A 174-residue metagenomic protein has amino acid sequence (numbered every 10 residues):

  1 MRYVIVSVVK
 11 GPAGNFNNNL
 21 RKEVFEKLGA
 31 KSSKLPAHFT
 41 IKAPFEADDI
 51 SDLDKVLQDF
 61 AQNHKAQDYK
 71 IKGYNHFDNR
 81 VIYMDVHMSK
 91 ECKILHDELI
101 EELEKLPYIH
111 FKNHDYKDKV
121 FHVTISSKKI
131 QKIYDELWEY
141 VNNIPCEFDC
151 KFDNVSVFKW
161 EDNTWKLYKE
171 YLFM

Functional and structural regions predicted by a protein language model:
M1-D68, S89-F148, K166-M174: Basic, often amphipathic N-terminal segments
N75-H76: Long, low-complexity, Ser/Thr/Gly/Pro-rich intrinsically disordered segments that act as flexible linkers and assembly
V157-W160: Short, exposed beta-strand-loop hairpins at the edges of beta-sheets in extracellular/periplasmic proteins
